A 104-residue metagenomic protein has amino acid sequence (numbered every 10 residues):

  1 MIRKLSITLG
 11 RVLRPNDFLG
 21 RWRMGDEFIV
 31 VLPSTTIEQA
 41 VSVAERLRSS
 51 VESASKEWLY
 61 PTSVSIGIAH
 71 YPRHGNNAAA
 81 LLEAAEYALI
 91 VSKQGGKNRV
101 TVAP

Functional and structural regions predicted by a protein language model:
M1-R11, G20-G25, I29-V30, I37-E45 (+2 more regions): Conserved long alpha-helical elements within nucleotide-processing catalytic cores of c-di-GMP signaling and class III
T8-R23, S55-L59, G95-G96: Nucleotide second-messenger and two-component phosphorelay signaling modules
F18, T35, S63: Ser/Thr-centric signal marking residues that sit in or immediately flank functional binding/regulatory motifs
L19, S50, W58, S65-G95 (+1 more regions): Cyclic nucleotide signaling catalytic output domains
M24, I29, Y71, R99-V100: Short, electropositive, low-hydrophobicity segments enriched in small/polar residues
V30, T62-V64: HATPase_c (GHKL) ATP-binding subdomain of two-component histidine kinases
V31-T35, E52, Y71-P72: Residue-level recognition of strand-loop junctions within catalytic nucleotide-signaling folds
T35-E38, G95: Residue-level signal for short amphipathic helical patches enriched in basic/charged and nearby hydrophobic residues
